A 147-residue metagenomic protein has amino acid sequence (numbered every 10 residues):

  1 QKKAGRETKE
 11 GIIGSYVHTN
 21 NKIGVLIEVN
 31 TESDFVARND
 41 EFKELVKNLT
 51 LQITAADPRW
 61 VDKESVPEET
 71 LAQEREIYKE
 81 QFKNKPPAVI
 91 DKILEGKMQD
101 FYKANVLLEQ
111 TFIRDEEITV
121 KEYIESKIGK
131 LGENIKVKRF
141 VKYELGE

Functional and structural regions predicted by a protein language model:
Q1-E147: N-terminal assembly/interaction segments in proteins that build large macromolecular machines
